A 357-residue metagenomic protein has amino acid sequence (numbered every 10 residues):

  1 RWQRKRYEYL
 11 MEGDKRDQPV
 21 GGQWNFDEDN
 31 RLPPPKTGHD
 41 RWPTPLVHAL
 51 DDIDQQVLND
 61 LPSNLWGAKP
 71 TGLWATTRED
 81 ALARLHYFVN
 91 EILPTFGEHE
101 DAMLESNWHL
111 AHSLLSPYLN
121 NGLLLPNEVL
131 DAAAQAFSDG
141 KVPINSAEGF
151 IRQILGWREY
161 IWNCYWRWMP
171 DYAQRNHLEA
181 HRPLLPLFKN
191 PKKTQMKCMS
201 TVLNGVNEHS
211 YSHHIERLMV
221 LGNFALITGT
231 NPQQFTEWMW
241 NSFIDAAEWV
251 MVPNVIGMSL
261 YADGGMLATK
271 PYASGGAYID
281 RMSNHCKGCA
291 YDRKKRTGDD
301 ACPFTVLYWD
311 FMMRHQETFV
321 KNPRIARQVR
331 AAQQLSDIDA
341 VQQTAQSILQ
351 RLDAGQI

Functional and structural regions predicted by a protein language model:
R1-W74: Beta-rich, aromatic/charged-enriched effector core domains that present basic-aromatic interfaces for binding
Y9-M11, A83, G222: Intrinsically disordered, low-complexity segments enriched in polar/charged small residues
Y9-M11, E98, W162: Intrinsically disordered, low-complexity regions enriched in small/polar residues
Q56, E100-D101, P191-K192: Short, flexible segments with low predicted structural confidence
T71, T76-E79, D101, E105 (+2 more regions): Terminal, non-catalytic protein-protein interaction segments that mediate quaternary/complex assembly
A75-T76, D80-A83, Y87, P126 (+1 more regions): Cys/His-rich finger/ribbon microdomains and the adjacent scaffold used for macromolecule binding/structural
A83-E100: Structured beta-strand-rich cores of soluble
S106-I357: C-terminal catalytic domain of photolyase/cryptochrome flavoproteins, centering on the FAD-binding pocket
